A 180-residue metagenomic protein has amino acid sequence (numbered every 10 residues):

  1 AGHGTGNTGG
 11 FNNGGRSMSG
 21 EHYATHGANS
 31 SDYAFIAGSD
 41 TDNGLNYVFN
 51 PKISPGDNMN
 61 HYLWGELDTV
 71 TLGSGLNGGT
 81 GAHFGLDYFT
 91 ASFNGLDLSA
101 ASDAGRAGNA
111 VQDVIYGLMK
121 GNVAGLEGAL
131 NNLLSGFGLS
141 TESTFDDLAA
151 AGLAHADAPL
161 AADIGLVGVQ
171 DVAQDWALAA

Functional and structural regions predicted by a protein language model:
A1-A180: RTX-like calcium-binding, glycine/aspartate-rich low-complexity repeat tracts
